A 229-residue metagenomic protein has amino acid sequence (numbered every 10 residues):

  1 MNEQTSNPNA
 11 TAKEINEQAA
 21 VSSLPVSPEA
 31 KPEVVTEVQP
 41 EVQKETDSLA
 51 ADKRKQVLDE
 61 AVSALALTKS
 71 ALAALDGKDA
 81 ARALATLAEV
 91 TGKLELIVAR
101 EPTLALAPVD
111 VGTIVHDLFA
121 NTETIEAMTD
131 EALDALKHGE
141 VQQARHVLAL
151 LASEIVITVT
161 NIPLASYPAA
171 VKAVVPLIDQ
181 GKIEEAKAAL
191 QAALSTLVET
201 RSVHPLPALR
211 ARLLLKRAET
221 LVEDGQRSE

Functional and structural regions predicted by a protein language model:
N2-E229: Long, charged/polar, soluble alpha-helical segments
